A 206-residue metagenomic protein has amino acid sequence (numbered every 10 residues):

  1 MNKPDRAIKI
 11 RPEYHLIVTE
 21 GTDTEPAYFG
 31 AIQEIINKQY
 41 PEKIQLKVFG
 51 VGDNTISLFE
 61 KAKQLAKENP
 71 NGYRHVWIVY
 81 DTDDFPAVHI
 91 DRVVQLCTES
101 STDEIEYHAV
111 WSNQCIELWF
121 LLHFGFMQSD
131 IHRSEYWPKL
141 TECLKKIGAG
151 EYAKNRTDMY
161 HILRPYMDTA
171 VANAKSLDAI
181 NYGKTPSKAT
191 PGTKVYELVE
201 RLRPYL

Functional and structural regions predicted by a protein language model:
M1-Y14, P26, G30-F49, I56 (+2 more regions): C-terminal accessory helical subdomains adjacent to catalytic cores in phosphodiester- and nucleotide-handling enzymes
L16-E20: Short hydrophobic beta-strand that contains or immediately precedes a catalytic carboxylate
G21-E25: Short acidic, Gly/Ser-rich segments with clustered Asp/Glu that frequently serve as metal-coordination loops in enzyme
